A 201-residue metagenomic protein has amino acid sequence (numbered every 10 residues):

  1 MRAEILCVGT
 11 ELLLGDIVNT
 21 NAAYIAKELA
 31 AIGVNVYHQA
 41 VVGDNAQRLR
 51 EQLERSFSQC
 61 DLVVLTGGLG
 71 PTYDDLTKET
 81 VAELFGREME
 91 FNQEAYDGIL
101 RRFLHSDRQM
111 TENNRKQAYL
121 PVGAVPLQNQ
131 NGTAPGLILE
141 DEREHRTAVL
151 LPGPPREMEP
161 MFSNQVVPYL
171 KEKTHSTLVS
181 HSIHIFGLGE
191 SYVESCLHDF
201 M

Functional and structural regions predicted by a protein language model:
M1-Q39: Glycine-rich phosphate/diphosphate-binding loop of Rossmann-like nucleotide-binding domains
V8-T10, L65-Y73, P152-G153: Glycine-rich beta-strand-to-loop/alpha-helix junction loops that act as flexible
H38-R48: Short beta->alpha junction loops
R48, L76-K173, E190: Proline/glycine-rich low-complexity loops and linkers
C60: An anion/phosphate-binding loop that grips the pyrophosphate of nucleotide cofactors and donors
K173-G189: Short glycine-/aliphatic-rich beta-strand segments at the starts of folded cytosolic domains
I185-M201: Short amphipathic alpha-helix segments
